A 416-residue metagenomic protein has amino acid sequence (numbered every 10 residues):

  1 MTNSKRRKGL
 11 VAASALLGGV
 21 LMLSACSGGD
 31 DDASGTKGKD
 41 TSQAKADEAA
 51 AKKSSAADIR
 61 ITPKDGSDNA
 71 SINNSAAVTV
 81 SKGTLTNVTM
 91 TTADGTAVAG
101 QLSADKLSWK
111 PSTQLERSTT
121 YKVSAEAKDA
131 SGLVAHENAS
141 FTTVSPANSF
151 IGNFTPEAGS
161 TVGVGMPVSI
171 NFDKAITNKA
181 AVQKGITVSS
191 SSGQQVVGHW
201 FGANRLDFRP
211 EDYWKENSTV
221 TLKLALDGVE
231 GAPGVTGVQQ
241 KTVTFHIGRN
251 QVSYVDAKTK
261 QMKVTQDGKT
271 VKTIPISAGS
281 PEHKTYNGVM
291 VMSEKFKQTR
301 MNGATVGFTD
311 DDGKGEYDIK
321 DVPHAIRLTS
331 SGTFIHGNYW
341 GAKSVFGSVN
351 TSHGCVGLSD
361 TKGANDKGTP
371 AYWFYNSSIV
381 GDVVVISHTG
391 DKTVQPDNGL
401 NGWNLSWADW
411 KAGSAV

Functional and structural regions predicted by a protein language model:
T2-N250, I276, S414: Acidic, low-complexity Ser/Thr/Gly/Pro-rich repeat segments typical of extracellular/periplasmic and surface-exposed
T36-K37, T41, Y286-T299, C355 (+1 more regions): Short, surface-exposed secondary-structure junctions/capping segments
R60, A77-T79, K122, S169-N171 (+6 more regions): Soluble periplasmic/extracytoplasmic beta-strand elements of cell-envelope proteins
A77, K122-S124, N138, S169 (+8 more regions): Extracytoplasmic/secreted envelope proteins and their assembly/folding machinery, especially bacterial periplasmic
L85, T120, E126, D173-T177 (+7 more regions): Sec-exported extracytoplasmic/periplasmic mature domains
T155, Q251-T259, N404-V416: Short peripheral tails and domain-boundary helices/loops at the edges of structured domains
G234-K343: Gly/Pro-biased beta-strand-loop elements
G303-V416: Exported/periplasmic cell-wall-interacting domains
